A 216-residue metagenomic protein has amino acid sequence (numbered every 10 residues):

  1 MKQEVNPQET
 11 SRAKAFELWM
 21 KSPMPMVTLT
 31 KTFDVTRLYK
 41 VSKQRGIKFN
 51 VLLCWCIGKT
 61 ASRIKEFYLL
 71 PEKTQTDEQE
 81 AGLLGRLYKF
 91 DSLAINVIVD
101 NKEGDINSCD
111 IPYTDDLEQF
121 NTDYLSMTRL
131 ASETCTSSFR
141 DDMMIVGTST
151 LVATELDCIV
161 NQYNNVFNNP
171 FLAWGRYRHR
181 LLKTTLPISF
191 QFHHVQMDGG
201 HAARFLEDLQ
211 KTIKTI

Functional and structural regions predicted by a protein language model:
M1-A13, M20-M24, Y39-V41, G58 (+8 more regions): Domain-scale detector for complete catalytic domains at protein termini or as standalone homologs
M1-T30, N50, M143-T185: Flexible, Gly/Pro-enriched loop and linker segments at secondary-structure and domain junctions
K21-K40, D91-D115, T185-Q191: Acyl/amide activation-and-transfer machinery of modular secondary-metabolite enzymes
L38-K65, L186-F205: Acyl activation and transfer enzymes in specialized metabolism, enriched for ANL adenylate-forming modules
R45, F49, I64, A131-C135 (+2 more regions): Short secondary-structure junctions and interdomain/linker hinges
F67-D110, S138-D142: Small-residue-rich loop/turn and linker elements
V99-T154: Helical lid/core segments from catalytic subdomains that handle acyl or acyl-like groups
V166-I216: Active-site-proximal acidic secondary-structure segment that organizes catalysis
